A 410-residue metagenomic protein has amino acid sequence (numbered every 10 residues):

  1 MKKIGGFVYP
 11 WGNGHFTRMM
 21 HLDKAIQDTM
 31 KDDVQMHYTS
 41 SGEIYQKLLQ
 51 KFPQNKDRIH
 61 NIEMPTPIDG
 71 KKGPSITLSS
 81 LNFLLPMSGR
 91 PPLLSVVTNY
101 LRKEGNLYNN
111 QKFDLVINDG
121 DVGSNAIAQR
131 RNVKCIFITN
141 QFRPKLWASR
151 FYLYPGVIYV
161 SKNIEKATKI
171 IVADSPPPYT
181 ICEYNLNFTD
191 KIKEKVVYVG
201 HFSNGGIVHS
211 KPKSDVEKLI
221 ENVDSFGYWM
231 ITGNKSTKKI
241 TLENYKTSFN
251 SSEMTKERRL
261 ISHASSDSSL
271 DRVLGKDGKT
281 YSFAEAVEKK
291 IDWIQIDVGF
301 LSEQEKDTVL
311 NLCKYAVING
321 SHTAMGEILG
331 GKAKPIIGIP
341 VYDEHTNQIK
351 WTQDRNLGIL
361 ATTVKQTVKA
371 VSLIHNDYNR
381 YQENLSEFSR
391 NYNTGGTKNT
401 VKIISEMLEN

Functional and structural regions predicted by a protein language model:
V8-M20, S236-K239: A short, glycine/small-residue-rich beta-strand->loop->alpha-helix junction that serves as a flexible
V34-S95: Conserved nucleotide-sugar phosphate-binding/catalytic loop shared by glycosyltransferases and other
T77-N118, V122-G123: Conserved nucleotide-sugar donor-binding subdomain of glycosyltransferases
V116-D119, E303-Q348: A donor-sugar binding/catalytic signature common to diverse glycosyltransferases and related nucleotide-sugar
R130-S203: Active-site-proximal region of nucleotide-activated glycan assembly enzymes, centered on histidine/acidic-rich loops
N204-Y315, T346: Donor-nucleotide binding loops and adjacent catalytic segments primarily of GT-B fold Leloir glycosyltransferases
I359, V364, A370-F388, N410: Conserved donor-nucleotide binding/catalytic region of nucleotide-linked donor-dependent transferases
N393-N410: C-terminal alpha-helical cap of glycosyltransferases
